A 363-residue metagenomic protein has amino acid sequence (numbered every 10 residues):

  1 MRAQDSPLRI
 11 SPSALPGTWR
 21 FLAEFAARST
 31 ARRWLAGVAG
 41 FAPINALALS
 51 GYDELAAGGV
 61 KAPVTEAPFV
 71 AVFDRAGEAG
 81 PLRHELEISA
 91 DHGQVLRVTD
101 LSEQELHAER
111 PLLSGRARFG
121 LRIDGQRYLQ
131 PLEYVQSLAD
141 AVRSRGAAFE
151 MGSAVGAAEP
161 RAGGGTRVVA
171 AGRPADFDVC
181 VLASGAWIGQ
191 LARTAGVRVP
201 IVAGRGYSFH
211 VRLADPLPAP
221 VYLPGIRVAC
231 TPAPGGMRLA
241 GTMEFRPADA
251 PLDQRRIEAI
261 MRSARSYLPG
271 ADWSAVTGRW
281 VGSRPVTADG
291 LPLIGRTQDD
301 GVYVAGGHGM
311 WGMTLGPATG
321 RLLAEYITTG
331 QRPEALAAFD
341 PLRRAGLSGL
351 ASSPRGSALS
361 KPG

Functional and structural regions predicted by a protein language model:
M1-A27, P63, G156-T166, R173-D300: Active-site substrate-recognition segment that forms the wall of the catalytic cavity or substrate channel
T18-S137: Rossmann-like flavin
V98-T99, A148-E150, T277: General small-molecule cofactor/ligand-binding pocket signal
D100-E109, R127, M151-T166: A conserved short coil-to-beta-strand element within the FAD-binding core of flavoproteins
R122-A139, A186-W187, R256-S263, T319: Mid-domain beta-loop-alpha active-site segment that forms a flexible, acidic cofactor/metal-binding surface
L132-Q136, D140-R143, A147, M151-P160 (+1 more regions): Loop-centered beta-sheet repeat module
G146-A148, M237, V302: Short, conserved active-site loop motifs that form the nucleotide-linked donor/cofactor pocket
G225, S266-G363: C-terminal catalytic lobe of FAD-dependent flavoproteins
